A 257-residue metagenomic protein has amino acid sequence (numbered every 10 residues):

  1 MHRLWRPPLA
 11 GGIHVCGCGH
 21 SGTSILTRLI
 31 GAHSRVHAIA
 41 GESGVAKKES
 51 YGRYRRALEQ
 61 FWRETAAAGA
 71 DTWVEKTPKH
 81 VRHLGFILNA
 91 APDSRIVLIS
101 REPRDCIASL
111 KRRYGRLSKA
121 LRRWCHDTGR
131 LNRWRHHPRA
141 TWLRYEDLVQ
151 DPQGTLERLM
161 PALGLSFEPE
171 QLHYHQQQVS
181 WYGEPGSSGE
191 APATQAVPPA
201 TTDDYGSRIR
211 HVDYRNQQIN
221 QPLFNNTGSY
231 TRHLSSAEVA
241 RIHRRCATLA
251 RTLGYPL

Functional and structural regions predicted by a protein language model:
M1-G12, N132, L165-L257: PAPS-dependent sulfotransferases, especially Golgi type II membrane carbohydrate sulfotransferases
M1-G69, Q178: PAPS-dependent sulfotransferase catalytic core
H20-S21, A32, S43-V45, K79-V81 (+4 more regions): Short, solvent-exposed loop/turn segments at secondary-structure junctions
G22-T23, V36, V74, I87 (+5 more regions): Generic structural signal for small/hydrophobic residues in well-ordered secondary structure, especially within
K48-E64, A90, S100-H175, E184-P185 (+2 more regions): PAPS-dependent sulfotransferase catalytic domain
W62-F86: Glycine-rich phosphate-binding loop used to anchor ATP phosphates in small-molecule kinases, encompassing both
